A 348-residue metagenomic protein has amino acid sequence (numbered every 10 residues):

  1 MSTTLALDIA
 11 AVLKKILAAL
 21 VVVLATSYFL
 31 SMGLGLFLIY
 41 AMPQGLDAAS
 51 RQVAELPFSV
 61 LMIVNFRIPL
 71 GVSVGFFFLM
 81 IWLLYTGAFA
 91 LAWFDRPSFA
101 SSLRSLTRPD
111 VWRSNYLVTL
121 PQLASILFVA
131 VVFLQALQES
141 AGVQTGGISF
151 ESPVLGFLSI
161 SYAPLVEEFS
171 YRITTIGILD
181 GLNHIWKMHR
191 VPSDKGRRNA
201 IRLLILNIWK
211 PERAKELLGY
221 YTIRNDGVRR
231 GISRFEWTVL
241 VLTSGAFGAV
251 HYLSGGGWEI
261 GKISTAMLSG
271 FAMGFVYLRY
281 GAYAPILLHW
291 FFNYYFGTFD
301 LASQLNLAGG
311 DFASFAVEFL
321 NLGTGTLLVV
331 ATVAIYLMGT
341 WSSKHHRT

Functional and structural regions predicted by a protein language model:
M1-L117, V132, A136-S140, G297-T348: N-terminal, membrane-interfacial amphipathic/helix-forming hydrophobic leader that caps and precedes the first
L5-D8, R108, S149-F157, S161: Juxtamembrane loop-helix boundary motifs flanking transmembrane segments in multi-pass membrane proteins
L20, L24-Y28, F78-T86, Y116-F128 (+6 more regions): Alpha-helical transmembrane spans of integral membrane proteins, capturing the lipid-embedded, hydrophobic core of TM
I126-G146, V241-W258: Alpha-helical transmembrane segments and their membrane-interface junctions in multi-pass membrane proteins
P153-R347: Transmembrane helix-loop-helix hairpins at the membrane interface of multi-pass integral membrane proteins
